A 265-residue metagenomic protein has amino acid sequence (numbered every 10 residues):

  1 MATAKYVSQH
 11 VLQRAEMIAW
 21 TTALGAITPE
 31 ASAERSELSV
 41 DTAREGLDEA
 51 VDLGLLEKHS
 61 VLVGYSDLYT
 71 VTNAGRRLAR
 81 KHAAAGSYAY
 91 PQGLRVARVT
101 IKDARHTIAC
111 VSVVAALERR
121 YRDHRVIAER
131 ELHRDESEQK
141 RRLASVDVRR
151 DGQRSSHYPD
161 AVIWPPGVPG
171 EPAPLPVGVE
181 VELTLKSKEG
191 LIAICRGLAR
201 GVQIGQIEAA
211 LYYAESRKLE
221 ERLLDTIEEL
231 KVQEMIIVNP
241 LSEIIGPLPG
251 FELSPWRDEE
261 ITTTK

Functional and structural regions predicted by a protein language model:
M1-R98: Nuclease-adjacent, charged terminal/linker segments that flank catalytic cores
A15-W20, P29, L185, E189-A193 (+1 more regions): Non-catalytic C-terminal interaction segments of nucleic acid-processing enzymes
L24, P174-L175, I207: A general structural motif
S36, L47, V113-Y121, L198-V202 (+2 more regions): Hydrophobic, Leu/Ile/Phe/Ala-enriched alpha-helical segments that form helix-helix packing faces
H59, T100-A104, H124-V177, L183-S187: Active-site metal-binding core of divalent-cation-utilizing nuclease and nuclease-like domains
H82-E131: Amphipathic alpha-helical dimerization/coiled-coil segments that flank or bridge DNA-binding/regulatory modules
A104-I108, S112, S156, E189-A193: Short, well-structured alpha-helical interface segments that form or flank functional binding sites
